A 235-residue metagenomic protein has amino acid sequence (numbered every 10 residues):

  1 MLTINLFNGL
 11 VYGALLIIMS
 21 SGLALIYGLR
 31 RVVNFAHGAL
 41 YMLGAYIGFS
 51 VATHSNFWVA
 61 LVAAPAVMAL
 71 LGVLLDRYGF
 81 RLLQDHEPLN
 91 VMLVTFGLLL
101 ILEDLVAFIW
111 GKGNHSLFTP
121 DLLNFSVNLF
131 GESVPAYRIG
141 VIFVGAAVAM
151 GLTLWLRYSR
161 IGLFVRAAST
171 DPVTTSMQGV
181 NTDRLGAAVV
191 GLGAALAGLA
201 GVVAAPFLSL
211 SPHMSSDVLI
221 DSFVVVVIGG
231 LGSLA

Functional and structural regions predicted by a protein language model:
M1-I18, I47, F57-V59, H86-L93 (+4 more regions): Membrane-interfacial amphipathic/re-entrant helices at transmembrane-helix boundaries
L2-S50, Y78-H86, N90, V226-A235: Single transmembrane alpha-helix segments in multi-pass membrane proteins
L16, S20, S55-A66, A187-V202 (+1 more regions): Transmembrane alpha-helical segments in multi-pass inner-membrane proteins
A39-L40, L83-A107, S215-V227: Pore- or pathway-lining transmembrane helices of multi-pass membrane proteins that form conduits for solutes/ions
A45-F49, A64-L71, L98-L105, V144-T153 (+1 more regions): Hydrophobic core segments of alpha-helical transmembrane domains in multi-pass membrane transport and ion-translocation
N56-L98, L105: Alpha-helical transmembrane segments within multi-pass membrane transporters and channels
L100-F130: Extracellular/periplasmic helix-loop junction at the C-terminal end of a transmembrane helix in multi-pass membrane
S133-H213, L234: Helix-loop-helix "hairpin" substructures at the membrane interface of multi-pass membrane proteins
